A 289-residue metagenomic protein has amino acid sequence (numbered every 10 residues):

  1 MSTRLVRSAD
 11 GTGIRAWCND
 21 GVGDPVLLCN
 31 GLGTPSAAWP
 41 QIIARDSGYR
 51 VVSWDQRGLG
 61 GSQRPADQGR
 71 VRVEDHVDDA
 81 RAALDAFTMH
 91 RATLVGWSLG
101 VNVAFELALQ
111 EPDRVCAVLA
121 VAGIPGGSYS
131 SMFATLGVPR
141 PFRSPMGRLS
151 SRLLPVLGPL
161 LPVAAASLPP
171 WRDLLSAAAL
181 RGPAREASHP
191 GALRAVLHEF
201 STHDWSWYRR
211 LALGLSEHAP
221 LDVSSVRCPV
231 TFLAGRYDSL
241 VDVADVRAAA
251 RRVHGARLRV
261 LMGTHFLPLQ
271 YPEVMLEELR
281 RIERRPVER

Functional and structural regions predicted by a protein language model:
T12-R64, A83: Conserved HGGG/HGGXW glycine-rich cap/lid loop of the alpha/beta-hydrolase fold
N30-L32, A92, G96-V101, G235: Conserved alpha/beta-hydrolase "nucleophile elbow" surrounding the catalytic nucleophile
S53-L99: Active-site loop/oxyanion-hole signature of alpha/beta-hydrolase fold enzymes
C116-P162: Flexible "cap/lid" loop of the alpha/beta hydrolase fold
Y129-S130, L157-S224: Conserved alpha/beta-hydrolase catalytic His-Asp/Glu region
V226, F232-A234, D238: Short beta-strand/loop motif that positions the catalytic acidic residue of the alpha/beta-hydrolase fold
S239-D245: Conserved alpha/beta-hydrolase "acid-adjacent" motif
L240, L261-L276: Catalytic histidine-centered segment of alpha/beta-hydrolase-like enzymes
